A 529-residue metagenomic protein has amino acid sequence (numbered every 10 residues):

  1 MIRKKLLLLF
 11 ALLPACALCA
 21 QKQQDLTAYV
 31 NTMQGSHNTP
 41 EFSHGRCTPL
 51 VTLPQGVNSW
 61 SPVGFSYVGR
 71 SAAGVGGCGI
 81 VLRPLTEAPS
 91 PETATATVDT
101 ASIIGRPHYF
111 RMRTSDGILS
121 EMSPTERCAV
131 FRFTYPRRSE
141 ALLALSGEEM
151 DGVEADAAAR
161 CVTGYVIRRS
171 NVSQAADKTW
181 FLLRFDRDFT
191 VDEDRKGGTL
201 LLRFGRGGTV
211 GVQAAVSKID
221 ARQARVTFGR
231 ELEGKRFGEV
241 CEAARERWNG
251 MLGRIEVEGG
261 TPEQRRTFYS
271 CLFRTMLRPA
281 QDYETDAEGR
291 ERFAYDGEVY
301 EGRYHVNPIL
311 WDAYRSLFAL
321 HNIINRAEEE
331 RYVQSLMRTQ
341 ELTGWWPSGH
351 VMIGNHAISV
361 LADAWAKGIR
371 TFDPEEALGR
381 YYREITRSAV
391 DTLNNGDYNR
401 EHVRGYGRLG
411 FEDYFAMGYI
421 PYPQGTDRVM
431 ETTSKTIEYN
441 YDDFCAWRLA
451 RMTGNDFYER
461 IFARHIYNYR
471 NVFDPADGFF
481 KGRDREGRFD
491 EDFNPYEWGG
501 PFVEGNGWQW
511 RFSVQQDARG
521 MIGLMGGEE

Functional and structural regions predicted by a protein language model:
M1-K22: Bacterial Sec-dependent N-terminal signal peptides
L13-A17, I219, A364: Residues within alpha-helical transmembrane segments of multi-pass membrane proteins, especially transporters, ion
Q21-F318, N322-S359, A366-I437, R448-N471 (+3 more regions): Accessory carbohydrate-recognition regions in carbohydrate-active enzymes
I358, D442-D443: TPR repeat positional signature
